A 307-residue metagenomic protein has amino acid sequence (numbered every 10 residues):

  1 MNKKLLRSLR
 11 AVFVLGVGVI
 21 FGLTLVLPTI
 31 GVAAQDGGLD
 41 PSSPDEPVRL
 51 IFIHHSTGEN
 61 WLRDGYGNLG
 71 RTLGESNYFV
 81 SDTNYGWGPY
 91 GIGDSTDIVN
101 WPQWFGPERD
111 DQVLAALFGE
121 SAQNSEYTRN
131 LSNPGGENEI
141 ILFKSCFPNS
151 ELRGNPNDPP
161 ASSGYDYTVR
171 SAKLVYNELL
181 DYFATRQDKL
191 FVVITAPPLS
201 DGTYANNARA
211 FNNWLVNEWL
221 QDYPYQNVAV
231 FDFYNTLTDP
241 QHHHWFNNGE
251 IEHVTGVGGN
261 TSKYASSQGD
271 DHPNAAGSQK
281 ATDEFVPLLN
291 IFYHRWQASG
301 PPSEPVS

Functional and structural regions predicted by a protein language model:
N2-L15: N-terminal Sec-pathway targeting helices
G31-S81, D97, N290-P302: N-terminal module-boundary/linker segments of secreted carbohydrate-active enzymes
D45-R49, S76-S81, G136-I141, T185-V192 (+1 more regions): Loop/turn elements at helix/coil->beta-strand transitions in domains of secreted/extracellular proteins
I53-S56, T83-G88, F143-P148, I194-L199 (+4 more regions): Active-site-proximal beta-strand/loop segments in catalytic clefts of secreted hydrolases
G58-N60, D64-D166: Conserved SGNH/GDSL esterase-like catalytic core that processes O-acyl groups on lipids and polysaccharides
L152-S171, T255-S267: A solvent-exposed, charged loop/short amphipathic helix patch at secondary-structure junctions
A196-Q241, S278: Substrate-gating cap/lid alpha-helix
E252-P302: Histidine-centered active-site loop/cap adjacent to the catalytic His in serine esterases/O-acetyl transfer systems
